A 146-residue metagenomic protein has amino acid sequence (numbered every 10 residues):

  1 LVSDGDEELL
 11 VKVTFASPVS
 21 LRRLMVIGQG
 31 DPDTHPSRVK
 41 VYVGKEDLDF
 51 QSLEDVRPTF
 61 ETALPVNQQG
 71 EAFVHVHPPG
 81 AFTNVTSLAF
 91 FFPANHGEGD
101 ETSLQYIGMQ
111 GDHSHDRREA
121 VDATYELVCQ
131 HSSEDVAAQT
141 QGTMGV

Functional and structural regions predicted by a protein language model:
D4-D6, Q29-V146: Trp- and acidic/polar-enriched beta-sheet ligand-binding modules for extracellular glycan and matrix recognition
D6-E8, A16-R23, V85: Extended extracellular/luminal ectodomain segments enriched in beta-structured repeat modules
R23-Q29: Structural signature of extracellular immunoglobulin-like
